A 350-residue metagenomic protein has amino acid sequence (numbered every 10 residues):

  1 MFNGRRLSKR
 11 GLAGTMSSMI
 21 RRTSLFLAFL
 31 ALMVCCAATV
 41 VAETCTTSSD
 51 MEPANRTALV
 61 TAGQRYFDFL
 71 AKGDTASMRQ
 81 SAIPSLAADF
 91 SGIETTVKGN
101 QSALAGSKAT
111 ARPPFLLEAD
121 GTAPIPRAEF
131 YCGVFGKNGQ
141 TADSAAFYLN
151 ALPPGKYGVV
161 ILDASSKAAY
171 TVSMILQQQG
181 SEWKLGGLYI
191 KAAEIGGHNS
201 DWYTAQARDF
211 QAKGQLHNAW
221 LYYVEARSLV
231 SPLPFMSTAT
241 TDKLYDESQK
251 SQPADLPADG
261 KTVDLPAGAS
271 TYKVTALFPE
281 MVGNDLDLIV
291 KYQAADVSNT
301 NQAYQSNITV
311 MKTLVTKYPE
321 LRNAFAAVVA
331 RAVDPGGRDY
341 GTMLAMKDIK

Functional and structural regions predicted by a protein language model:
G4-F29: Bacterial N-terminal signal peptides that target proteins for export
L27-A37: Bacterial N-terminal signal peptides
V41-K72, Y189-W202: Short, low-complexity N-terminal intrinsically disordered segments enriched in polar/charged residues
E43, K156-H198, P279-Q302, K312-I349: Short beta-strand edge/turn micro-motifs at domain boundaries
T46-A54, V60-T61, A76-A142, S228-P257: Short solvent-exposed beta->alpha transition segments
S91, K98-K167, G197, L256-S298: Surface-exposed, charged secondary-structure patches
N199-N218: Alpha-helical segment of the N-proximal tetratricopeptide repeat
L216-P232: TPR/TPR-like (Sel1-like) alpha-helical repeat modules
